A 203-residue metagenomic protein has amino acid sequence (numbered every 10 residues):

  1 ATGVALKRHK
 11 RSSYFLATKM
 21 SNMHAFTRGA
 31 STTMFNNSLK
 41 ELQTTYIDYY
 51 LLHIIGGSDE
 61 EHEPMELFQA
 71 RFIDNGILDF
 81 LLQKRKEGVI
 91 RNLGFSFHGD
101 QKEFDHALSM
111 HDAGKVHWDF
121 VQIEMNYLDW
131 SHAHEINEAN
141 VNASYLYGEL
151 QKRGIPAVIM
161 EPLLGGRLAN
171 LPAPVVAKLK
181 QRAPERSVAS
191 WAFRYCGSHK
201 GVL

Functional and structural regions predicted by a protein language model:
A1-Y14, T45, F80-K86: N-terminal binding-site loop/beta-alpha segment at the start of enzyme catalytic domains that lines or forms
T2, S31, F35, D74-I77 (+1 more regions): Aromatic/hydrophobic pocket-lining residues that form the small-molecule binding cavity in soluble enzyme cores
G3-V4, N36, D105, R194: Active-site phosphate/pyrophosphate- and oxyanion-stabilizing loops and adjacent acidic/basic residues in soluble
S12-H24, Y50-H53, I123-M125: A short, structured active-site edge motif that brings together acidic residues
S12-Y14, T45-Y49, R91-N92, H117: Short acidic capping loops at alpha-helix termini that bridge into adjacent secondary structure
M23-F26, G99: Glycine-/small-residue-rich active-site loops that bind phosphorylated ligands and cofactors
S31-Y50, Q83-E87: CE4/NodB-like, metal-dependent polysaccharide N-deacetylase domain that modifies extracellular/periplasmic N-acetylated
I55-L203: Beta/alpha (TIM)-barrel catalytic core signal, keyed to glycine-rich beta->alpha loops juxtaposed to Asp/Glu that bind
